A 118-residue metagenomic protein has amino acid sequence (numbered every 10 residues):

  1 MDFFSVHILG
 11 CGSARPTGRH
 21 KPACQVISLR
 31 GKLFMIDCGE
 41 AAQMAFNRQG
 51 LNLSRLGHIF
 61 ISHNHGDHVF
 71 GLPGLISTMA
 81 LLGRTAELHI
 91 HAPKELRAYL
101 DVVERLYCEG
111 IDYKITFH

Functional and structural regions predicted by a protein language model:
M1-H118: Binuclear metal-dependent hydrolase catalytic cores
